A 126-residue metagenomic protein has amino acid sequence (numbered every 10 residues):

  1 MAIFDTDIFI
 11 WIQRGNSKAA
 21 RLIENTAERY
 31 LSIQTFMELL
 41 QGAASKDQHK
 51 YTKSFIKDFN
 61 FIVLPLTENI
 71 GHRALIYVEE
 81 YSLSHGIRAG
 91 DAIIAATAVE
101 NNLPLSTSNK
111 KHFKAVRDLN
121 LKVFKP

Functional and structural regions predicted by a protein language model:
M1, A95, N101-P126: Acidic, PIN/NYN-like endoribonuclease modules and their adjacent C-terminal/linker elements
M1-L31, Q41-S54: Short, well-structured N-terminal submotif of metal-dependent ribonuclease cores
A2, E28-Y30, F59-V63, P104: Short loop->beta-strand "edge-of-pocket" segments that line small-molecule binding or catalytic clefts across diverse
F4-D7, S32, G86-R88, N109-K110 (+1 more regions): Histidine- and aromatic-rich ligand-binding microenvironments
D5-T6, L39, A74, A98 (+1 more regions): Generic structural signal for small/hydrophobic residues in well-ordered secondary structure, especially within
I8, T35, I70, I93-I94 (+1 more regions): Alpha-helix capping/helix-boundary segments
F9-I10, M37-L40, K114, K122: Nucleotide phosphate-binding site architecture
I62-S108: Active-site neighborhoods of divalent-metal-dependent phosphate/nucleic-acid chemistry enzymes
